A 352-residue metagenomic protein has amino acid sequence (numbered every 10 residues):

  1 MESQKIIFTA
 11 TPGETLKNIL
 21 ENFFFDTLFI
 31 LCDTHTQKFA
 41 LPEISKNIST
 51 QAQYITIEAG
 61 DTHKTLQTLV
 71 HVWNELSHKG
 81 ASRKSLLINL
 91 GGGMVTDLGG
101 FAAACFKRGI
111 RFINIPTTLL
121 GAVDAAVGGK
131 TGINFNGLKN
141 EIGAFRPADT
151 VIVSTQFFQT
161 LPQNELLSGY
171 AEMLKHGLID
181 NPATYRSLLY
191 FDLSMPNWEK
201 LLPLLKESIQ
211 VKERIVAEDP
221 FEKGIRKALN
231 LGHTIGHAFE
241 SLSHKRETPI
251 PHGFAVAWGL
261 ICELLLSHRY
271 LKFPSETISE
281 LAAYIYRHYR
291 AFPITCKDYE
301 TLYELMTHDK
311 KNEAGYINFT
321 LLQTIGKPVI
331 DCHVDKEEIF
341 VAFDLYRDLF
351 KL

Functional and structural regions predicted by a protein language model:
M1-L86: ATP/NTP phosphate-donor binding region
L76-L90, G99-N114: Non-catalytic interfacial helical region
H78-A81, P147-T150, Q156-Q163, A171-A183 (+8 more regions): Generic secondary-structure signature for well-ordered alpha-helical cores
M94-F101, A122, A238: Short glycine/serine/threonine-rich phosphate/pyrophosphate-binding segments that cradle anionic phosphate groups
F101-L193: A glycine/threonine-rich phosphate-anchoring loop and its flanking beta-alpha core in nucleotide/phosphate-binding
M173, S275-L352: C-terminal charged capping/lid subdomain of soluble metabolic enzymes
F191-E300: Active-site segments that bind and position negatively charged phosphate/pyrophosphate groups
